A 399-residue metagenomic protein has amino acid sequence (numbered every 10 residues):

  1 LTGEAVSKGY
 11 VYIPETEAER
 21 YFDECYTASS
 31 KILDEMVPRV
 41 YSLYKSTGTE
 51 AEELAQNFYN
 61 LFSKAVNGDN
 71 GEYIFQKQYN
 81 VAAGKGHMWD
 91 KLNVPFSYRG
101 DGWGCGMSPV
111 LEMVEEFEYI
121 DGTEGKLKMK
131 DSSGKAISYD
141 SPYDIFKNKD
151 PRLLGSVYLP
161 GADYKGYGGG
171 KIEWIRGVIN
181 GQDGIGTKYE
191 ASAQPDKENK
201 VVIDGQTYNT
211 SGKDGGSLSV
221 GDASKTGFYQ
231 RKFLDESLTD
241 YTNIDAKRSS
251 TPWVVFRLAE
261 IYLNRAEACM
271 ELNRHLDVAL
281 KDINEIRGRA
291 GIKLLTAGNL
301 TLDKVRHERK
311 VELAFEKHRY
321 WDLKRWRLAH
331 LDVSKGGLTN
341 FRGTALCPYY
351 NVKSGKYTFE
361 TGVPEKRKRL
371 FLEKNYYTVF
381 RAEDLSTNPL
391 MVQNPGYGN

Functional and structural regions predicted by a protein language model:
L1-A5, E15-D34, F75-K77, K147-K149 (+5 more regions): Extended, hydrophobic/aromatic-rich amphipathic alpha-helical segments that build helical scaffolds
T2-D204, K335-L338: An aromatic- and glycine-enriched ligand-binding surface/loop that stacks and positions planar moieties
M36-T47, M270-D277, I292-L295: Surface-exposed helix-capping loop/turn segments at secondary-structure junctions
E50-Y119, D204-Q230, L234-D235, T239 (+4 more regions): Long, intrinsically disordered, low-complexity segments
Y143-I286: C-terminal substrate/ligand-recognition segments
